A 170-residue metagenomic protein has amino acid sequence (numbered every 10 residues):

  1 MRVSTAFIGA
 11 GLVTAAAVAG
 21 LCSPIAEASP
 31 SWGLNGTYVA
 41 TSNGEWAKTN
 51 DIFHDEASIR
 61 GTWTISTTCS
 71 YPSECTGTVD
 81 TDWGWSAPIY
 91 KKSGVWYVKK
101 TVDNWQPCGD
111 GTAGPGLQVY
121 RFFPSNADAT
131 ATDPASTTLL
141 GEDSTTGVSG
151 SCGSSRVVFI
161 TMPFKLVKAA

Functional and structural regions predicted by a protein language model:
M1-A28: Secretory targeting and sorting signals
P30-F53, L139-D143, L166-K168: Tryptophan-anchored aromatic micro-motifs
V39-A47, D82-W83, K99-Q106, L140-S149: Generic short beta-strand segments
E45-H54, Q106-A113, G147-V157: Flexible, membrane-facing loop/turn or short amphipathic-helix motifs that contact lipid bilayers or gate lipid-binding
D55-N126: Predominantly extracellular/secreted and cell-surface proteins with exposed, flexible low-complexity segments
I65-S66, P124-T130, K165-A170: Extended lipid/amphipathic-ligand handling interfaces
G116-G150: Internal, hydrophobic beta-strand segments that form the core of beta-sheet-rich folds
L140-A170: Edge beta-strand at a domain terminus
